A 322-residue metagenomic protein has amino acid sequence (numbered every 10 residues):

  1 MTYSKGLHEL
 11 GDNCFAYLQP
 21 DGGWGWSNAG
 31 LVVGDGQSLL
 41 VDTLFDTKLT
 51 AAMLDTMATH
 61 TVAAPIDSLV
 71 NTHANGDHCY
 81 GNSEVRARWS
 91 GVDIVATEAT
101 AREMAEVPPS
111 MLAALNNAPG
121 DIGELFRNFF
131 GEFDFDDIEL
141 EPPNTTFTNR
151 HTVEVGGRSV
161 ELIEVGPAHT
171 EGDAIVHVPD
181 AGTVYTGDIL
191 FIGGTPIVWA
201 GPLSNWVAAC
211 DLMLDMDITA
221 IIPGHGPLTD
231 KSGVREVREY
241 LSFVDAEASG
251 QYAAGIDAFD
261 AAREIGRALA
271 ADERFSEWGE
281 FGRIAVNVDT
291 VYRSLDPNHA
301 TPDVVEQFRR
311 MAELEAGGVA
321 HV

Functional and structural regions predicted by a protein language model:
H8-T61, A174-G187: Conserved beta-strand hairpin/beta-sheet module of binuclear metal-dependent hydrolase folds, prominently
N13, V32, D42, M57 (+10 more regions): Divalent metal-coordination and catalytic microenvironments
V41-T43, P65-A74, V95-E98, V165-G166 (+2 more regions): Active-site neighborhood of phospho(di)ester-bond hydrolases with catalytic His/Asp-centered motifs
T47-K48, A74-Y80, A101-A105, T170-D173 (+2 more regions): Active-site environment of divalent metal-dependent phosphoester hydrolases
T59-T145, T152, E171: Active-site HxH/HxHxD metal-binding segment of metal-dependent hydrolases
E141, T146-V178: Core dinuclear metal-dependent hydrolase active-site scaffold
T183, N205-E264: Divalent-metal (often Zn2+) His-rich catalytic cores of metallo-beta-lactamase-fold enzymes
A254-V322: C-terminal regulatory/interaction regions
